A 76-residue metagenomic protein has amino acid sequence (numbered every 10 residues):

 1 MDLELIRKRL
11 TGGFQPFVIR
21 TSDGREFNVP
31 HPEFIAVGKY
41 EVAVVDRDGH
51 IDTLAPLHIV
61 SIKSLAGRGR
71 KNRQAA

Functional and structural regions predicted by a protein language model:
M1-A76: Motif-centric detector for short Cys/His coordination patterns
